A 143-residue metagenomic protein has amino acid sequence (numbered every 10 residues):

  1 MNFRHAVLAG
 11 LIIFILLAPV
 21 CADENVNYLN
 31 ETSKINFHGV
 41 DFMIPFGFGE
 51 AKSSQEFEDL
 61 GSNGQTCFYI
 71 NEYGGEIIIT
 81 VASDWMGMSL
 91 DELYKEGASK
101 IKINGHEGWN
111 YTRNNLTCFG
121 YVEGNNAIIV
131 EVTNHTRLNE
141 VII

Functional and structural regions predicted by a protein language model:
M1, I35, M88, T133-T136: Short coil/turn linker and secondary-structure boundary residues
M1-V26: Secretory targeting signatures
L16, A82-W85, V132: Conserved aromatic
N27-N114: Short, solvent-exposed recognition patches
F46-F48, N126-I143: Surface-exposed amphipathic alpha-helical segments
I79, G124-N126: Beta-strand-turn-beta hairpins that frame and shape the catalytic cleft of phosphate-ester-processing enzymes
F119-E123: A short, hydrophobic, proline-anchored segment that marks a local hinge/packing element in signaling and regulatory
